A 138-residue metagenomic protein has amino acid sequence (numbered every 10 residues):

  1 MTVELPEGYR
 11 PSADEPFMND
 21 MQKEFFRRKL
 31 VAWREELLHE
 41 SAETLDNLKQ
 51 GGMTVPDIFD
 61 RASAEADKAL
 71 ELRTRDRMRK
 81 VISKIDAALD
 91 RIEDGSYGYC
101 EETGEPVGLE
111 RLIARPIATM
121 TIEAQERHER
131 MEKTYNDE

Functional and structural regions predicted by a protein language model:
M1-D94, M131-E132, D137-E138: Interaction interfaces in information-processing and related assembly proteins
Y97, A118: Residues immediately within or flanking Cys/His clusters that coordinate Zn2+ in small zinc-binding modules
C100-T103, T121: Short cysteine-rich clusters marking metal-coordination/redox-active sites
V107-G108, E129: Short functional micro-motifs and their immediate structural scaffolds
E110-A114: Short Cys/His-rich "knuckle" micro-motifs
T121, E126-M131: Membrane-interface alpha-helices
